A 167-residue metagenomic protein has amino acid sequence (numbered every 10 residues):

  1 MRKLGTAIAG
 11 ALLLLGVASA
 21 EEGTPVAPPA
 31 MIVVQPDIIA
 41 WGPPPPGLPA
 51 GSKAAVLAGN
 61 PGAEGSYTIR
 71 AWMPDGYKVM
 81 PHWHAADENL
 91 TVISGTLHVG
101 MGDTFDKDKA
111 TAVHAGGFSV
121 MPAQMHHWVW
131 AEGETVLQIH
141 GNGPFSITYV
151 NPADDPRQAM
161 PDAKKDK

Functional and structural regions predicted by a protein language model:
M1-L4: Positively charged n-region of N-terminal signal peptides that target proteins for export
A7-G16: Bacterial N-terminal signal peptides
E21-Y67, P152-K167: A short, N-terminal "cap"/entry segment at the start of jelly-roll beta-barrel domains of the cupin/DSBH fold
A30-I32, D108-T111, W128-K167: Double-stranded beta-helix
P49-S52, E64-T68, A85-D87, Q124 (+1 more regions): Extracytoplasmic
G62, D103-Q124: Short acidic-glycine-tyrosine-enriched beta hairpin
P74-Y77, W83-T104: Glycine- and acidic-residue-biased ligand/ion/polar-headgroup-sensing regions
V79-P81, V99-G100, M121, H126-E132: Short beta-strand His + acidic residue motifs that chelate non-heme Fe in jelly-roll/DSBH and cupin folds
